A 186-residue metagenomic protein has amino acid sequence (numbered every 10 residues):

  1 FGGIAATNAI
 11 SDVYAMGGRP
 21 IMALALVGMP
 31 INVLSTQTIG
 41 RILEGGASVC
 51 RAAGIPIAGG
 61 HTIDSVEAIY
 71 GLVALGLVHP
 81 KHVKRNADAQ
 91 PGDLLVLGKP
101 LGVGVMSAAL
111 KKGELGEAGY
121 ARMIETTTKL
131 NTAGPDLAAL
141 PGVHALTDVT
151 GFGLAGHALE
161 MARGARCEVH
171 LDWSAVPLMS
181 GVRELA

Functional and structural regions predicted by a protein language model:
F1-A186: Helix-biased detector of long, well-ordered alpha-helical tracts
